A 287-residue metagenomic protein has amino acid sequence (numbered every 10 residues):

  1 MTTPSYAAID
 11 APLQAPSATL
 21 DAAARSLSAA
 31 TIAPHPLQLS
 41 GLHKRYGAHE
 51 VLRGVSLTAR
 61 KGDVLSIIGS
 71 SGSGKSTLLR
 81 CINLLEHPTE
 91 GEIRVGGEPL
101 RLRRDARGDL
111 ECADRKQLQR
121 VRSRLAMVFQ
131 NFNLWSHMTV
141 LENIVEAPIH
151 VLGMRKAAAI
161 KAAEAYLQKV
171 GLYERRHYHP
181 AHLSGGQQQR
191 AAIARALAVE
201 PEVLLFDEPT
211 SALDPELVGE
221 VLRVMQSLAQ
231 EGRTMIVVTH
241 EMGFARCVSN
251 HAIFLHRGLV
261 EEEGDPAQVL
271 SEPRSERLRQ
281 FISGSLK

Functional and structural regions predicted by a protein language model:
I68-S70: The feature captures the beta-strand-to-loop junction immediately N-terminal to the Walker
Y178, V199, E231: Conserved signature/switch motifs of ABC ATPase nucleotide-binding domains
H179-L183, Q187: Conserved ABC ATPase signature
L204-D207: Catalytic Walker B motif of ABC-type/P-loop ATPase nucleotide-binding domains
E263-G264: ABC ATPase "signature
